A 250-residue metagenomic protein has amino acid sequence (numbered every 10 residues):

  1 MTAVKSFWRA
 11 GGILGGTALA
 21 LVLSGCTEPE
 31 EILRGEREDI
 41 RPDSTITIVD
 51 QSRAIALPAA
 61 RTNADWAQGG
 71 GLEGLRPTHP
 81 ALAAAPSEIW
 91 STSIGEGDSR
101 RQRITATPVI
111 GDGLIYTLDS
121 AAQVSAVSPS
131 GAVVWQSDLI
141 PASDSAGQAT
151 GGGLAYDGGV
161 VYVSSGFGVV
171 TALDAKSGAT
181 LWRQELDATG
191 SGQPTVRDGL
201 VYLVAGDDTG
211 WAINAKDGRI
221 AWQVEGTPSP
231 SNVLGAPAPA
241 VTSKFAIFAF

Functional and structural regions predicted by a protein language model:
G25-E30: Bacterial signal peptide processing site
R34-I46, R53-I89: Blade/loop signatures of beta-propeller domains
N63-A64, D112-G113, G158-G159, D198-G199 (+1 more regions): Short coil/turn segments that connect the beta-strands within blades of beta-propeller domains
W90-V109, Q136-A155, L181-D198, I220-S243: Extracytoplasmic beta-rich repeat domains
D119, S128, S165-G166, A205-G206 (+2 more regions): Structural signature of WD-repeat beta-propellers
S128-A132, D174-S177, N214-G218: Short loop/turn segments that connect beta-strands within beta-propeller blades
